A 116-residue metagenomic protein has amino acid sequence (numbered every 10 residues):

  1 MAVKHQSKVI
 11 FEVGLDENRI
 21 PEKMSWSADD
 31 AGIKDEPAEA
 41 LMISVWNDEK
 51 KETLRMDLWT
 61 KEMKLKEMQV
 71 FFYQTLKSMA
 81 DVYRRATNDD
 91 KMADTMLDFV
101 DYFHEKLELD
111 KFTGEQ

Functional and structural regions predicted by a protein language model:
M1-F11: Structured beta-strand/loop patches that form or line metal/cofactor-binding pockets in enzymes
K4, E22-N88: Active-site- and interface-proximal helix/loop "cap" or "latch" segments in soluble metabolic and energy-transducing
K4, L15, T113-Q116: Short hydrophobic/aromatic patches at helix-to-coil boundaries
V9-A28: Active-site and channel-lining beta-strand-loop segments that bind or position nucleotide-derived/phosphorylated
R19, K64-Q69, F99-L107: Short amphipathic alpha-helical patches
D81-Q116: C-terminal charged interaction modules
